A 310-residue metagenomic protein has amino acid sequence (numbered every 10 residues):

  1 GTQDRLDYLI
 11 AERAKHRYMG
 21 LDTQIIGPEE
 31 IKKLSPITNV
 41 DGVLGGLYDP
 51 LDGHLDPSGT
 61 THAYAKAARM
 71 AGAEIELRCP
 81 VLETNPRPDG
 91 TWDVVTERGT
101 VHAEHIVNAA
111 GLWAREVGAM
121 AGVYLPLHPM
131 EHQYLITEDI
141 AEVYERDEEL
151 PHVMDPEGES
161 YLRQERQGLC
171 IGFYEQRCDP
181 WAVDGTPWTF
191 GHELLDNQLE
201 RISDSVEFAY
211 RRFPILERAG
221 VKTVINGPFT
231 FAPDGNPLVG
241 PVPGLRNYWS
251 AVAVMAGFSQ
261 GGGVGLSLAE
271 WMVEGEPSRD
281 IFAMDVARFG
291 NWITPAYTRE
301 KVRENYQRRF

Functional and structural regions predicted by a protein language model:
G1-L34, E157-Y161, R166-G168: Dinucleotide-binding Rossmann-like beta1-alpha1 core, especially the glycine-rich loop that anchors the ADP
G1-Y8, L47-M70, E76, E193-S203 (+3 more regions): Short beta-strand to alpha-helix junction loop
D4, I37-V43, N85-D93, F231-G235 (+1 more regions): A short, glycine/Asx- and small/polar-enriched loop/turn that sits immediately N-terminal to a beta-strand
G27-P28, L77-C79, T223: Short loop/edge segments at beta-strand edges and connector loops that shape dinucleotide/nucleotide cofactor-binding
L47-H105, W113: Helical element adjacent to the flavin cofactor pocket in flavoenzyme catalytic cores
A67-M70, M120, W271-G275: Active-site catalytic microenvironments for nucleophilic, acid-base chemistry
E83-D196, D204-R212, N291-F310: Flavin-dependent oxidoreductases
E157, R166, W188-F310: C-terminal catalytic lobe of FAD-dependent flavoproteins
